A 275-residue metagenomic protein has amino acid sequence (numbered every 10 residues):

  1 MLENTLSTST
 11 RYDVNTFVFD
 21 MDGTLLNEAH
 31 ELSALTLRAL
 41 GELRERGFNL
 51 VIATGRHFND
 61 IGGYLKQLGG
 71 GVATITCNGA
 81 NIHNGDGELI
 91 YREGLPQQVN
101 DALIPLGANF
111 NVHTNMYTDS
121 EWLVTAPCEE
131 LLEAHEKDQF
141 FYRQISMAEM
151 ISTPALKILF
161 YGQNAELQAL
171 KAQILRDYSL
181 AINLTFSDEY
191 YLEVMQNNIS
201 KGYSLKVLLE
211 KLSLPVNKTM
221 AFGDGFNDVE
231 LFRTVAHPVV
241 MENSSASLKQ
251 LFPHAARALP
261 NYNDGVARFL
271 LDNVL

Functional and structural regions predicted by a protein language model:
L2, L6-R46, L50: N-terminal glycine-/serine-/threonine-rich phosphate-binding loop
S7-T16, S33, E193-L275: Mg2+-dependent phosphoryl-transfer enzymes with acidic/Ser/Thr/Gly-rich catalytic loops
G23, R56, D224-G225: Active-site metal-binding loops of divalent metal-dependent hydrolases
A29-L131: Active-site phosphate-binding/coordination module
T36, I61-L65, L170, I174 (+2 more regions): Hydrophobic packing residues within well-ordered alpha-helices of enzyme cores
L68-G70, C77-N78, Y178-L180, T234-V235 (+1 more regions): Short, structured coil segments at secondary-structure junctions
L68-G71, Y91-G94, E130-H135, K201-Y203 (+2 more regions): Short, hinge-like loop/turn segments at secondary-structure boundaries
L106, F110-H113, Y117-F222, F226-L231 (+1 more regions): Conserved acidic, metal-coordinating active-site core of Asp-based, Mg2+-dependent phosphoryl-transfer enzymes
